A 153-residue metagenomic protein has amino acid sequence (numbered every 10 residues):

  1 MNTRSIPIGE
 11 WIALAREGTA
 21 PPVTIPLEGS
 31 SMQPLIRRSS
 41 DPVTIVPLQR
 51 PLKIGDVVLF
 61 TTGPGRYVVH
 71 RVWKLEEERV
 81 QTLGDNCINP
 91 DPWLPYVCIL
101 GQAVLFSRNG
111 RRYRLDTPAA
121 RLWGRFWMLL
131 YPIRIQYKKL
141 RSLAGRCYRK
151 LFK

Functional and structural regions predicted by a protein language model:
M1-P51, G110-K153: Protein maturation boundaries and topogenic segments
P21-V23, D41, I54-D56, R66-V68 (+1 more regions): A generic structural signal for short beta-strands and their flanking turns/coil linkers
L35-R37, G55, P92: Short acidic, gly/pro-rich beta-turn/loop elements at beta-sheet edges and active-site/ligand-binding grooves
T44, L59-F60: Short catalytic-loop micro-motif centered on adjacent basic/acidic residues
P47-L52, G63-Y67: Short, charged beta-turn/beta-strand-edge "cap" motif at the junction between a beta-strand and an adjacent loop
F60-K153: Acidic/glycine-rich C-terminal interaction modules and beta/coil loop segments that lie outside canonical DNA-binding
